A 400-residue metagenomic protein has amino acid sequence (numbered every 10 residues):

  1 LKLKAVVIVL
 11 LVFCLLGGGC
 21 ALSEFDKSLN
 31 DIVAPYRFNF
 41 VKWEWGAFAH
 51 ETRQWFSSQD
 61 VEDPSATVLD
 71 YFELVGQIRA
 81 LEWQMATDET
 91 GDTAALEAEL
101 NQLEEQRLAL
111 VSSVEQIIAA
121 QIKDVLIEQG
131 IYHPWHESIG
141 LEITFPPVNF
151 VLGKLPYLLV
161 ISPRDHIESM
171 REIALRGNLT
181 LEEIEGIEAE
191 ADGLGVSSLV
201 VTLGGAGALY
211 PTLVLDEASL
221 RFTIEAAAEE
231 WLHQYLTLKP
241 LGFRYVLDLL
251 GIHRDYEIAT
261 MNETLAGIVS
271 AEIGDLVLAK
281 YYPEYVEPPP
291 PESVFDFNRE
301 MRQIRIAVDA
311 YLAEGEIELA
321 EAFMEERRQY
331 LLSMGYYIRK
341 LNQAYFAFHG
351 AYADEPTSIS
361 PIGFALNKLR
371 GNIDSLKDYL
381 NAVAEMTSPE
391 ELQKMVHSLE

Functional and structural regions predicted by a protein language model:
K2-W135, I373-E400: N-terminal low-structure segments adjacent to metalloprotease catalytic domains across cellular compartments
Y36, Y71, Y132, Y157 (+11 more regions): Sequence-level detector for tyrosine residue identity
F56, P288-P290: Repeat-mediated protein-protein interaction surfaces in helical alpha-solenoids
P64-T67, Y71, E217-E225, D255 (+5 more regions): Solvent-exposed, acidic/flexible segments
E82-M85, E89, R107, V111-V114 (+6 more regions): Sec/Tat-exported extracytoplasmic proteins
T87-A94, A98, R244-H253, A310 (+2 more regions): Surface-exposed, polar/charged faces of alpha-helical domains in mature secreted/periplasmic/lumenal proteins
A95-P288: Acidic/His-rich structured neighborhood in mature extracellular/periplasmic domains
P290-E400: Pan-zinc metallopeptidase signature
